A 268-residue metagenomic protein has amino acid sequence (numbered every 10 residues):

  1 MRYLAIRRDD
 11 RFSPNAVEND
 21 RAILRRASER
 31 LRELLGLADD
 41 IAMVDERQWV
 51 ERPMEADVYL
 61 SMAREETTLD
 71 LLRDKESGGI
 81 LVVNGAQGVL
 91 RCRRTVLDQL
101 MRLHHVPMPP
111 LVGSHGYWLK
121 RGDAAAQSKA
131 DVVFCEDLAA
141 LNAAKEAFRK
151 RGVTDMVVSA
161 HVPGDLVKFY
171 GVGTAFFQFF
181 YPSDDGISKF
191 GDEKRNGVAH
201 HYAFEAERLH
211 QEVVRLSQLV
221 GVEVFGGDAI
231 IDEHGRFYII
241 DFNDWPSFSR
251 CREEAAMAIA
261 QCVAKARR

Functional and structural regions predicted by a protein language model:
M1-A5: Extreme N-terminal starter segment of soluble prokaryotic enzymes
I6-P110, A125: Conserved N-proximal alpha/beta basic substrate-recognition cap immediately N-terminal to, or forming the N-lobe
A56-L60, K120, F169-G171, G235-R250: A short beta-strand motif that forms the metal-chelation/ATP-contact edge of phosphoryl-transfer active sites
P110-G113, V133-A139: Short acidic-hydrophobic, aromatic-tinged amphipathic segments that line or gate anion-handling sites
Y117-W118, T154-V158, V224-G227: A short linear hydrophobic-aromatic micro-motif
G122, H161-V162, Y170, D228-I230 (+1 more regions): Anionic group-transfer/hydrolysis microenvironments
C135-V220: Phosphate-binding site of ATP-dependent enzymes
F190-I239, C251, A258-R268: A long amphipathic alpha-helix within ATP-dependent nucleotide-binding catalytic cores
